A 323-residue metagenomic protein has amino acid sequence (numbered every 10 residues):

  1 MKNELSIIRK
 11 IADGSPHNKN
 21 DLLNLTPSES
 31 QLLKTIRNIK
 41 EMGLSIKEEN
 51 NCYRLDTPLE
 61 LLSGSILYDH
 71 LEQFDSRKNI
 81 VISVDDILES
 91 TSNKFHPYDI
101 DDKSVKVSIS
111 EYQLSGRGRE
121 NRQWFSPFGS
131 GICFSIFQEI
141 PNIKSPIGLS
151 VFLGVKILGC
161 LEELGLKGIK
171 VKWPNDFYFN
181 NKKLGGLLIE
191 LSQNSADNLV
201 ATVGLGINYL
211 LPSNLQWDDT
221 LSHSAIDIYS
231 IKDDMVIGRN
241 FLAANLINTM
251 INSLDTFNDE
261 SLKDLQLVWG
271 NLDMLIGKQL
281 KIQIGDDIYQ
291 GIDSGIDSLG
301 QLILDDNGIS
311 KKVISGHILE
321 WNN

Functional and structural regions predicted by a protein language model:
M1-S30, K34-R37, E41-M42, E48 (+2 more regions): Long, positively charged amphipathic alpha-helical accessory segments at protein N-termini or as interdomain linkers
K2-L158, E162: N-terminal lobe of the biotin/lipoate ligase/transferase fold
R54, F177-F179: Short, active-site-adjacent cap segments at secondary-structure transitions
P174: Thiolate-centered catalytic microenvironments shared by cysteine-dependent enzyme domains
